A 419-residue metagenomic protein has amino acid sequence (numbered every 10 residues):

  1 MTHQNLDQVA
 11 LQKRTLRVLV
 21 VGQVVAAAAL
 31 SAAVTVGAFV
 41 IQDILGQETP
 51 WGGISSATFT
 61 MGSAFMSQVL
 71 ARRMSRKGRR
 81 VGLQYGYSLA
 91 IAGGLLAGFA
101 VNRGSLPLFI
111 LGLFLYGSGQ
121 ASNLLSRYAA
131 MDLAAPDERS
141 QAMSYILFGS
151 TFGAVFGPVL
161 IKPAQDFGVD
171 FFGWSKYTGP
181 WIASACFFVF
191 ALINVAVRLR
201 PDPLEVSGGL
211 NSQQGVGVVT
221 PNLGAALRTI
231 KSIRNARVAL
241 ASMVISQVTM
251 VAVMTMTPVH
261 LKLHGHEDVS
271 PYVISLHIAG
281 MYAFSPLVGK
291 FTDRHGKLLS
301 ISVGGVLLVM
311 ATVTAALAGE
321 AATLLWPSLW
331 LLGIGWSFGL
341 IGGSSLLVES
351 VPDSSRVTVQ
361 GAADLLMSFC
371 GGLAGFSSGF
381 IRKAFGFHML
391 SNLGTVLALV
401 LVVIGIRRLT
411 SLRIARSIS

Functional and structural regions predicted by a protein language model:
T2-K13, R200-A241: Juxtamembrane intracellular "pre-TM" segments in multi-pass secondary transporters
V24, L106-A121, L324-F338: Hydrophobic core of transmembrane alpha-helices in multi-pass small-molecule transporters, especially MFS/SLC-type
V36-T49, T255-V273: Short amphipathic helix-loop junctions that connect adjacent transmembrane helices in Major Facilitator Superfamily/SLC
G37, A121-A135, F338-P352: Intracellular juxtamembrane helix-capping segments at the cytosolic ends of symmetry-related transmembrane helices
M66-R79, F284-K297, R382: Helix-to-loop junctions at the C-terminal end of transmembrane segments in multipass secondary transporters
S88-R103, L307-E320: C-terminal ends and interior cores of transmembrane alpha-helices in multi-pass membrane transporters/permeases
L108, P136, Y145-V197: Helix-loop-helix hairpin linking two adjacent transmembrane segments in secondary transporters
I161, A185-L210, I404-L409: C-terminal membrane-cytosol helix-exit motif in multi-pass small-molecule transporters
